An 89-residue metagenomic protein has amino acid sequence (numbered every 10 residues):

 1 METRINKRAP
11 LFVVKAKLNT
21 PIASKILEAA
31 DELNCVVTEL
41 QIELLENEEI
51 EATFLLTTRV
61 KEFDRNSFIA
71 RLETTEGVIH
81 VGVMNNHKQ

Functional and structural regions predicted by a protein language model:
M1-E46: Canonical alpha-helical transmembrane segment with a positive-inside/aromatic-interface signature
P10, E49-L56: Short, hydrophobic beta-strand segments
K15, L55-T57, G82-M84: Residues in well-ordered beta-strands of folded domains
N19, T57-F63: Helix N-cap motif at beta-to-alpha junctions
K25-D31, D64-E76: Short amphipathic alpha-helices in soluble, non-transmembrane regions that often serve as interface/regulatory elements
V36-I42, I69, E73-H87: Conserved short beta-strand edge segments in small beta-sheet-based binding/regulatory domains
E46-N47, K88-Q89: Short secondary-structure capping/turn micro-motifs that flank functional sites
